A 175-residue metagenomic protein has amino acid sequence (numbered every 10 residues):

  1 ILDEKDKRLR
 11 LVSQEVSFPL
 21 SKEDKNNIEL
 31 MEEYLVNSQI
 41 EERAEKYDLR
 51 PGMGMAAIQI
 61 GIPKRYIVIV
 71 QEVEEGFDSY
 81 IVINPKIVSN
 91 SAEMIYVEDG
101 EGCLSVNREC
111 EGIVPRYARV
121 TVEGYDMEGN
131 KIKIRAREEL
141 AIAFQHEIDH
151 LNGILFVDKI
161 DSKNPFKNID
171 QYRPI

Functional and structural regions predicted by a protein language model:
I1-I175: Positively charged
